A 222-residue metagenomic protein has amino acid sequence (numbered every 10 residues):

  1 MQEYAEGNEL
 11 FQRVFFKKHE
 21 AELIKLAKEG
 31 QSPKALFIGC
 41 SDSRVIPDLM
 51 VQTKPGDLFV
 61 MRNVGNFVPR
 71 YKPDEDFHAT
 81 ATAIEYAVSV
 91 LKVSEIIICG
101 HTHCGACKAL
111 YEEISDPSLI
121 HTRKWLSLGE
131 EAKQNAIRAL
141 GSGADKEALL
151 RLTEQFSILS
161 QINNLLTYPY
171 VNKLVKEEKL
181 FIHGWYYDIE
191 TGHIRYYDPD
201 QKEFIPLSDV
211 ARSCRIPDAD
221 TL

Functional and structural regions predicted by a protein language model:
M1-P33, N66-S94, G105-L222: Divalent-metal-activated hydrolytic enzyme cores
K28-P47: N-terminal low-complexity or amphipathic/hydrophobic leaders
G30, S43, V51-K54, F77-T80 (+1 more regions): Generic structural signal for well-ordered secondary structure
I38-C40, R62, C99-H101, H183-D188: Short beta-strand segments
R44-F67: Catalytic core of membrane glycerolipid acyltransferases/transacylases, capturing the structured, soluble-facing
